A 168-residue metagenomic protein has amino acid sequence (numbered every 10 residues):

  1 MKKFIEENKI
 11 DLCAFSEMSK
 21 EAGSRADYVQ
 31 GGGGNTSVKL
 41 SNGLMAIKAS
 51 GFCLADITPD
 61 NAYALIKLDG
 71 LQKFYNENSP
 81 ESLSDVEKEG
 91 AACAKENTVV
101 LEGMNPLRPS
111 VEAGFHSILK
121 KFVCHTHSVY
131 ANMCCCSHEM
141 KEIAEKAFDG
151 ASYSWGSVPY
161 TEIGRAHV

Functional and structural regions predicted by a protein language model:
M1-H167: Glycine-rich flexible loops
